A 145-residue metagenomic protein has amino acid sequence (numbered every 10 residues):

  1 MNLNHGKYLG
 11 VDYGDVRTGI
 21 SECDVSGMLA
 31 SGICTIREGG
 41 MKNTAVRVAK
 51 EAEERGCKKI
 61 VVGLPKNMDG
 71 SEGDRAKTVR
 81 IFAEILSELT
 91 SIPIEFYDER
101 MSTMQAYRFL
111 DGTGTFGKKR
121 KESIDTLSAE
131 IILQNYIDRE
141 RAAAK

Functional and structural regions predicted by a protein language model:
N2-L9, V16-K145: Phosphate- and other anionic-substrate recognition elements at nucleic-acid/protein interfaces
